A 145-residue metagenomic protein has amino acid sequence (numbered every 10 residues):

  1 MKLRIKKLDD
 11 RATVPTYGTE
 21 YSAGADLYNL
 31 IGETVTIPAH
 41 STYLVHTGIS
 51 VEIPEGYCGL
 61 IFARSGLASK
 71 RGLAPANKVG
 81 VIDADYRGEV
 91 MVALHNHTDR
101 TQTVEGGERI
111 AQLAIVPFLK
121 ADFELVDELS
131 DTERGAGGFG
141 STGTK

Functional and structural regions predicted by a protein language model:
M1-K145: DUTPase catalytic domain/fold
